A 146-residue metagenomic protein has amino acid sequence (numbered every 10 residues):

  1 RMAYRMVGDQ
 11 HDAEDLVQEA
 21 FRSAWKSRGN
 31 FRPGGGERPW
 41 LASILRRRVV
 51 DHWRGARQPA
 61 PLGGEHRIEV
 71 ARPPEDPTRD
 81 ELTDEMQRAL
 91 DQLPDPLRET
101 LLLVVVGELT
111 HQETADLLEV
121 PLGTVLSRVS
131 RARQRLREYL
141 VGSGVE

Functional and structural regions predicted by a protein language model:
R1-E19, G29-G34, E113, V145-E146: Short, charged helix-capping/linker segments at alpha-helix termini
H11, D91, D95-E99, G107-T124 (+1 more regions): Helix-turn-helix DNA-binding module
D15-R22, G35-R47: Structural recognition of an alpha-helix C-terminal capping motif at a helix-to-coil junction
K26-P33, A42-G64, R79, E138: Arg/Lys-rich amphipathic alpha helix in sigma70-family domain 2
D51, Q58-T83, Q87-R88, T110: Internal acidic/polar
R54, R133-E146: Short, Lys/Arg-enriched C-terminal cap helix and immediately downstream tail that follows
M86, T100-L101: Short alpha-helical "packing" element that flanks the helix-turn-helix/winged-helix DNA-binding module
R128-R131: Residues within the DNA-recognition helix of helix-turn-helix
